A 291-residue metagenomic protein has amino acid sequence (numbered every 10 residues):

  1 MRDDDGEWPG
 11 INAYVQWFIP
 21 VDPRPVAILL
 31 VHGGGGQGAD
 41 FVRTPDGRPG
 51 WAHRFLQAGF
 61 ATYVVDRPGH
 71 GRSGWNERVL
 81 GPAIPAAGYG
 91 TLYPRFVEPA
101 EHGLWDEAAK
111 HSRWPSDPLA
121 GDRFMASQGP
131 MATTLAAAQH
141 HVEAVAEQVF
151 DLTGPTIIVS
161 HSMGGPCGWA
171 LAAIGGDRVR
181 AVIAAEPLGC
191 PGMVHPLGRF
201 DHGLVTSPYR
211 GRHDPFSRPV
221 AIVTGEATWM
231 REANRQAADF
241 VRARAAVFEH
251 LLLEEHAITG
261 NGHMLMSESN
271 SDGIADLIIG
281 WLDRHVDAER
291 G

Functional and structural regions predicted by a protein language model:
M1-P23: N-terminal cap/lid segment of alpha/beta-hydrolase-fold proteins
D22-R24, I28-D106: Short, surface-exposed "cap/lid" segments of acyl-processing enzymes
L30-G36, S162, P187, G225-E226: Glycine-rich His-Gly loop
F96-P99, P115-P118, G129, A136-I157: Conserved acidic catalytic loop of the alpha/beta-hydrolase fold
I158-V159, V182: Conserved alpha/beta-hydrolase fold motif
V159-G168: Gly/Ala-rich beta-loop-alpha elbow adjacent to hydrolase catalytic centers
P187-L251: The feature captures the conserved acid-bearing segment of alpha/beta-hydrolase catalytic domains
I258-G260, M264-G291: Catalytic active-site module of serine/aspartate enzymes centered on a nucleophile-bearing elbow/loop
